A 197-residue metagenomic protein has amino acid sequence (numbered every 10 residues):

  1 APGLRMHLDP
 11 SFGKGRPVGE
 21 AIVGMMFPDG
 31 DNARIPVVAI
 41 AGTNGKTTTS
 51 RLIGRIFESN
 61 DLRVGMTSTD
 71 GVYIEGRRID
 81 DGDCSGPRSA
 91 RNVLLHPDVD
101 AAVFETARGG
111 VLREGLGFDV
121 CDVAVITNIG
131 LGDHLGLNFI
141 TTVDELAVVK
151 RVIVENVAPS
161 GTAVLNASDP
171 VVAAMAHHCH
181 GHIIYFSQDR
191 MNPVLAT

Functional and structural regions predicted by a protein language model:
A1-A39, T49-D61: Short, basic phosphate-binding NTP loop
P2-G3, D70, I126-L131: Short connector loops/turns at beta-strand edges and beta->alpha or beta->beta junctions
R5, V23, P36, Y73-G76 (+2 more regions): A near-ubiquitous, low-amplitude feature marking generic local secondary-structure context
P36-A39, D70, A101, S160: N-terminal hydrophobic or amphipathic segments with adjacent small-residue motifs that include Sec signal peptides
A41-N44: The conserved Walker
K46-L52, G110-R113: Short glycine/serine/threonine-rich phosphate/pyrophosphate-binding segments that cradle anionic phosphate groups
N60-E75, D83: Short beta-strand-centered segment that lines the nucleotide-binding/catalytic pocket of NTP-utilizing
G76-T197: Flexible active-site lid/hinge loop adjacent to a nucleotide/diphosphate and Mg2+-phosphate binding pocket
